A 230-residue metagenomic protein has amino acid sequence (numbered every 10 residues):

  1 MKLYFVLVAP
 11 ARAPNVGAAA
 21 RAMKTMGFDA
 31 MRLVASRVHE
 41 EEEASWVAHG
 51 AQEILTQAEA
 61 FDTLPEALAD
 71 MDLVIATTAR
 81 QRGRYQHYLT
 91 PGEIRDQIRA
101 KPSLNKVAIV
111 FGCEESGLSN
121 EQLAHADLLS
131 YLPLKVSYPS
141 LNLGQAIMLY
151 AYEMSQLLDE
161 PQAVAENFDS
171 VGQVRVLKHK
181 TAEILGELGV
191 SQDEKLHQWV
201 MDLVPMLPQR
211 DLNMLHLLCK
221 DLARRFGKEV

Functional and structural regions predicted by a protein language model:
M1-V230: Post-transcriptional modification and biogenesis factors for structured RNAs of the translation apparatus
